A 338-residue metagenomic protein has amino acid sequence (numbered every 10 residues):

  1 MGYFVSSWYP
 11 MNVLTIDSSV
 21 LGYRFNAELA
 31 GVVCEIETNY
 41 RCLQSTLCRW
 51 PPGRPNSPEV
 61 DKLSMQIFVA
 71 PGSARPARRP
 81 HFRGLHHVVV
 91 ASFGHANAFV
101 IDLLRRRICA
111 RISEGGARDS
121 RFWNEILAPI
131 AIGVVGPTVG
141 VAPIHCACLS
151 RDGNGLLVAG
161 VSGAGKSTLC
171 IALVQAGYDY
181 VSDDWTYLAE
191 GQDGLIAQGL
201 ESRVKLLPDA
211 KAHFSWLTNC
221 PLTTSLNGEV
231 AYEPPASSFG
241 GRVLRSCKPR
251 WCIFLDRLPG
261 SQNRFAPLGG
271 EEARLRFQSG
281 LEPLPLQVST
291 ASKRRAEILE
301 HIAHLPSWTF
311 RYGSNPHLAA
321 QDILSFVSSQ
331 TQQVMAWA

Functional and structural regions predicted by a protein language model:
F4-S162, Q175-A176, T186-A338: A noncatalytic interaction/capping subdomain that flanks phosphate/NTP-handling catalytic cores
K166: Conserved lysine of the Walker
L169-C170: Post-Walker A alpha-helix
D179: Residue-level detector of anion-binding/catalytic polar loops
D183: Active-site flanking residues adjacent to catalytic metal/cofactor-binding acidic residues
